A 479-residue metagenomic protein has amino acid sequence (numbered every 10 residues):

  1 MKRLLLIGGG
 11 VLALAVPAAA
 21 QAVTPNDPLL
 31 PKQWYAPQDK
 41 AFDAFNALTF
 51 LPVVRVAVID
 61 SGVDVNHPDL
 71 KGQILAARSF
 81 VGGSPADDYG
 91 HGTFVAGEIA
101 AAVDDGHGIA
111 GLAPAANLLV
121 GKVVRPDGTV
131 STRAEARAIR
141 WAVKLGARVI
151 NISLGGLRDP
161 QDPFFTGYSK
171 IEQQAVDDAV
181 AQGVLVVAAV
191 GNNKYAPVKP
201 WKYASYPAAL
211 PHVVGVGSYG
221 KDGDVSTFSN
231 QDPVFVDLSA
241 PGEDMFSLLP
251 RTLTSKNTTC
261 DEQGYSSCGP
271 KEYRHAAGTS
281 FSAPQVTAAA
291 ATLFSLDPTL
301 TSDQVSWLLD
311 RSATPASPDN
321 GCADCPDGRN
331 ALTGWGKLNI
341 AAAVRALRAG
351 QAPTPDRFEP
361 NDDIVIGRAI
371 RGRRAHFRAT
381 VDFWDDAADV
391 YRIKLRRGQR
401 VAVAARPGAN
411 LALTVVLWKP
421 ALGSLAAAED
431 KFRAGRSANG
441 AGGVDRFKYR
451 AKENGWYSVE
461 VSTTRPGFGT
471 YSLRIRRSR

Functional and structural regions predicted by a protein language model:
G8, A22-V23, K32-Q33, K40 (+8 more regions): C-terminal subdomain of the subtilisin-like protease fold in secreted/lumenal serine endopeptidases
G8-A15: Bacterial N-terminal signal peptides
A13, A20-R55, P68-D69, C268 (+1 more regions): Protease zymogen maturation seam
Q33, K40, S61-A86, P114-D127 (+7 more regions): Peri-catalytic substrate-binding/gating loops that frame the active-site cleft of hydrolases
F42-R78, G83-R133, L145-R148, A209-H212 (+3 more regions): Subtilisin-like serine protease catalytic core
N46, G121-H212, D222, S266-P284 (+2 more regions): Substrate-binding/access-modulating region of protease and related hydrolase catalytic domains
D60, V184, S205-S295, T299: Extracellular S/T/G-rich loop segment that most often corresponds to the catalytic His/Ser-adjacent loop
Y168, D303, T333-G336, H376-R479: Acidic, Ser/Thr/Pro-rich low-complexity intrinsically disordered segments
